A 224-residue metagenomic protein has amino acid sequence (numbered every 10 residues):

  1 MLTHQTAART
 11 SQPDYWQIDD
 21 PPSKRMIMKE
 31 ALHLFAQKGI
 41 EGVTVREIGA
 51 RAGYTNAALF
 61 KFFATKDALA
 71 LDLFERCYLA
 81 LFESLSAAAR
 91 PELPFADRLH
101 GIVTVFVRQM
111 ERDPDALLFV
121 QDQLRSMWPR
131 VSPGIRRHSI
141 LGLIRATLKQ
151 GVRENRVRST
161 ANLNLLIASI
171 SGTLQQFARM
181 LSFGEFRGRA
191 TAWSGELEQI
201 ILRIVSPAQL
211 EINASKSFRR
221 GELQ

Functional and structural regions predicted by a protein language model:
M1-P22, E211-Q224: N-terminal intrinsically disordered/low-complexity leader segments
L2, M26, L34-A68, D72: Helix-turn-helix
S23-A31, I48, L73-C77, L81 (+2 more regions): Generic hydrophobic, amphipathic alpha-helix propensity
M28, A70, F74, Y78 (+6 more regions): Amphipathic, non-transmembrane alpha-helical scaffold segments
D72, S86-R112, L163-I170, K216-F218: Hydrophobic alpha-helical connector segments
V107-A146, L165: Short secondary-structure transition hinges
L117-D122, R130, V152-I200, A208-Q224: Hydrophobic/aromatic-rich alpha-helical bundle segments in the mid-to-C-terminal region
